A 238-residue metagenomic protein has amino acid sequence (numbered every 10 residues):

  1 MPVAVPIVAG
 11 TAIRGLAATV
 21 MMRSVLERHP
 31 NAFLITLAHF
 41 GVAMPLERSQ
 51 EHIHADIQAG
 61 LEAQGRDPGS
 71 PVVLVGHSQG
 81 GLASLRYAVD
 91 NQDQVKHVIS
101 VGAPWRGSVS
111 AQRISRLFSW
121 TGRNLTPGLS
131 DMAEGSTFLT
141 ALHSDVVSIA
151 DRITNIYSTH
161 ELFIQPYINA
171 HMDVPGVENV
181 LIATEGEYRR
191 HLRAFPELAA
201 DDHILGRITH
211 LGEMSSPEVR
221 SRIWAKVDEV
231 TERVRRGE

Functional and structural regions predicted by a protein language model:
M1-E238: Lipid deacylating catalytic domains
